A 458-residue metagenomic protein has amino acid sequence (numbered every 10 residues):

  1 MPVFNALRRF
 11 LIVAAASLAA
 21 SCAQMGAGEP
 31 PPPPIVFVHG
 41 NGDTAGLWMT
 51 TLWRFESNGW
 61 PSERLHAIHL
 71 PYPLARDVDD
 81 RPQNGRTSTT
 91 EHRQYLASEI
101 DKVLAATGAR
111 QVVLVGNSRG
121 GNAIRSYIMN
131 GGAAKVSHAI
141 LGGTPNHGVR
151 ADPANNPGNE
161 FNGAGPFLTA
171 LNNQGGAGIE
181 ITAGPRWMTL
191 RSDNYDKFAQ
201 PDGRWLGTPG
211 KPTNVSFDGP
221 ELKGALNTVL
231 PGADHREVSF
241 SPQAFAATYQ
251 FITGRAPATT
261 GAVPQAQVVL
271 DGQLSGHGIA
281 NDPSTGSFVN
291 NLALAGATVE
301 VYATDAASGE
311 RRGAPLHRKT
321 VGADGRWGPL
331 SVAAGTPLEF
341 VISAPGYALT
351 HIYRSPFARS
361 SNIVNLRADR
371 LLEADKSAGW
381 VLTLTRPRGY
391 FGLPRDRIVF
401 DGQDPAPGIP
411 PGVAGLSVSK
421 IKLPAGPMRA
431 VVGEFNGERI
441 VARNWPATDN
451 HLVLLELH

Functional and structural regions predicted by a protein language model:
P2-L11: Bacterial N-terminal signal peptides that target proteins for export
L11, V38-G40, S118, A170-G176: Short, charged N-terminal helix-start/capping segments
L11-I12, A27: Intrinsic structural disorder/low-complexity segments
I12-V13, M129: General helical structural elements
A16-S17: Short, linear, compositionally biased motifs with a strong N-terminal bias
A20-S21: C-terminal motif of bacterial Sec signal peptides marking the signal peptidase cleavage site
Q24-V115, R119-A154, A256-V269, S275-H458: N-terminal non-catalytic accessory region
T44-G46, D80-R110, N122-P264: Helical cap/lid subdomain of alpha/beta-hydrolase-fold lipid enzymes that gates access to the catalytic pocket
